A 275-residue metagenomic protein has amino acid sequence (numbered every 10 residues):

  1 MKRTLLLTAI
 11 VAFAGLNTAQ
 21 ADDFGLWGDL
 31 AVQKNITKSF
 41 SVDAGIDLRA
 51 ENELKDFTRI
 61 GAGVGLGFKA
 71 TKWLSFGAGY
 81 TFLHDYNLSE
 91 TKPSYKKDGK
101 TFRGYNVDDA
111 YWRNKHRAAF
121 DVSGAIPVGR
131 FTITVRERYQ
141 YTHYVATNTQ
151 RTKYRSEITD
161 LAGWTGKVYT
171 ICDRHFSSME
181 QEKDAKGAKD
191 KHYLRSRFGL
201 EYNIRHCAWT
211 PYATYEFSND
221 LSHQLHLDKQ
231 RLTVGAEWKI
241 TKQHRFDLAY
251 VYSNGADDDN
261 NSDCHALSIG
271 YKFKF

Functional and structural regions predicted by a protein language model:
T18-Q20, A50-K55, V107-R113, K183-K189 (+2 more regions): Outer-membrane beta-barrel domain signature
A21-K69, W73-Y86: Start-of-domain marker
D23, K55-I60, L88-Y95, A146-K153 (+2 more regions): Outer-membrane beta-barrel translocator domains and adjoining extracellular loop/strand segments of Gram-negative
F24-L26, T58-I60, N114-A118, G187-L194 (+2 more regions): Residues that define the transmembrane beta-barrel architecture of outer-membrane proteins
L30-K34, V64-F68, F120-G124, Y139 (+3 more regions): Residues on the lipid-exposed face of transmembrane beta-strands in outer-membrane beta-barrel proteins
S39-A44, W73-A78, G129-I133, H206-P211 (+1 more regions): Repeated loop/turn-to-beta-strand initiation elements of outer-membrane beta-barrel proteins
I46-N52, Y80-Y86, I126-V128, Y139-V145 (+4 more regions): Transmembrane beta-strands of outer-membrane beta-barrel pores
A213, L227-F275: Predominantly the C-terminal beta-signal and adjacent terminal strand-loop region of outer-membrane beta-barrel
